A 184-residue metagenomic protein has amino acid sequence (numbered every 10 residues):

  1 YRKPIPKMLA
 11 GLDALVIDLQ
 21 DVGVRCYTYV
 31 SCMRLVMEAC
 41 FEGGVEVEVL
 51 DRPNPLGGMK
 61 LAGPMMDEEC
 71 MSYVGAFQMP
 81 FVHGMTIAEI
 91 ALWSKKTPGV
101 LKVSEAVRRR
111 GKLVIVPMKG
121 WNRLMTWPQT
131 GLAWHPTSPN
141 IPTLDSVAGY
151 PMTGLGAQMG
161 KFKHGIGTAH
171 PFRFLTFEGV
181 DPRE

Functional and structural regions predicted by a protein language model:
Y1-L12, V24: Glycine-rich oxoanion-binding loops at beta->alpha junctions
L12-V22, V49-D51: Short acidic catalytic loops
Q20, M71-Q78, I166-P171: Flexible glycine/proline-enriched surface loops and loop-helix/loop-strand junctions
D21-M33: Glycine/threonine-rich flexible loop motifs
C40-E46: A short helix->loop->beta-strand "cap" motif at the edges of active sites that frequently abuts
E48-C70: Glycine-rich, charge-decorated loop segments at or immediately adjacent to ligand/cofactor-binding or catalytic sites
C70-Y150: Conserved anion/nucleotide-ligand pocket segment
P142-E184: Internal helical hairpin/lid segments
